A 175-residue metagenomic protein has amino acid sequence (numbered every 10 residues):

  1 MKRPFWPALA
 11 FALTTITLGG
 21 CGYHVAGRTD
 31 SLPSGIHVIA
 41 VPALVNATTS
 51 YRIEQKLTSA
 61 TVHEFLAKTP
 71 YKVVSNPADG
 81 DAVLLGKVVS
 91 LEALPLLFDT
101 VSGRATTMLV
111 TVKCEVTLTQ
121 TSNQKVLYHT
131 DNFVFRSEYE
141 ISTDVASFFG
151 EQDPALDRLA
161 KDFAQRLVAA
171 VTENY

Functional and structural regions predicted by a protein language model:
M1-P4: Positively charged n-region of N-terminal signal peptides that target proteins for export
W6-P7, M108: Alpha-helical transmembrane segments of integral membrane proteins
A8-G19: Bacterial N-terminal signal peptides
G20-H63, A67-A78, A93, S122 (+4 more regions): A structural "domain/chain start" motif
T49, I53, T106, E151 (+2 more regions): Conserved acidic
K68-K72, A78-Y128, R136-F149, P154: Surface-exposed short loop/turn segments
